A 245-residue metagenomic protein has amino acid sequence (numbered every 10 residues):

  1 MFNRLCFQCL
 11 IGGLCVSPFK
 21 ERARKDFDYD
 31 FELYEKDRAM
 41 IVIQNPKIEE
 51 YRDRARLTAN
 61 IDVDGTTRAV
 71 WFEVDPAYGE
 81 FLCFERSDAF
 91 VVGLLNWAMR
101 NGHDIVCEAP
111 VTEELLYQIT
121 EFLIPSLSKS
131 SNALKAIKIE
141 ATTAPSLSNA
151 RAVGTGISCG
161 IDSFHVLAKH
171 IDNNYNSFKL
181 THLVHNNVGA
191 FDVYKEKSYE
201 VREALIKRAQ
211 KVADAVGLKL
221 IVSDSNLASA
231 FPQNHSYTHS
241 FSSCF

Functional and structural regions predicted by a protein language model:
C9-L10: Intrinsic disorder
E21-R22: Glycine-biased, low-complexity coil/linker segments
D26-A39: Short, Lys/Arg-enriched N-terminal segments with co-localized hydrophobic residues within the first ~10-30 amino acids
D37-A152, V166-N226: RNA-binding accessory domains that recognize and position tRNA/RNA substrates
T155-I161: Short, glycine-rich nucleotide/cofactor-binding loops
K219-F245: Conserved adenosine/adenylate-binding substructure
